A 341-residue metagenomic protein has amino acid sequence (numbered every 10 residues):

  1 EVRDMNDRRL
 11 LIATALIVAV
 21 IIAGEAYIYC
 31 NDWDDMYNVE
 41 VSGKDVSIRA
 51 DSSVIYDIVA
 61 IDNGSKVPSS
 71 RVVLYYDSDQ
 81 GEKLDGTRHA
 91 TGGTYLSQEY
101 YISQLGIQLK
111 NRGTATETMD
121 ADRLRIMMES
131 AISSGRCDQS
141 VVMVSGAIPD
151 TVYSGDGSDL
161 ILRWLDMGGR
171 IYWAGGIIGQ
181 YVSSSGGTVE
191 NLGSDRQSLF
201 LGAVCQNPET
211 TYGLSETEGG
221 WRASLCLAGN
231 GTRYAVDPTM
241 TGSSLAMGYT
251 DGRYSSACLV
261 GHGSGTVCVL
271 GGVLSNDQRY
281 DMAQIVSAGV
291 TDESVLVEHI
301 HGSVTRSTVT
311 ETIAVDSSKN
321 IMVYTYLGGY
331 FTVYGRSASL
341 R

Functional and structural regions predicted by a protein language model:
E1-M36, I58, M143, V323: Secretory targeting signatures
T14, Y29-W33, K66-V141: Aromatic-Pro/Gly-enriched surface loop or interdomain linker that acts as a lid/target-recognition segment
V41, R49-S53, V304-T308, D316-S318: Solvent-exposed, conformationally flexible loop/turn segments
V73-Y75, T118, S140-S145, R170-A174 (+2 more regions): Structural recognition of the beta-strand scaffold that forms the well-ordered cores of secreted hydrolase catalytic
S78-K83, R123-L124, A147-T151, I171 (+2 more regions): Solvent-exposed loop/turn segments at secondary-structure junctions within structured extracellular/periplasmic domains
G81-Q98, E129-G135, T151, G155 (+3 more regions): Surface-exposed intrinsically disordered loops and tails
I148-T232, V236, T241-S243: A glycine-rich, often tryptophan-bearing local segment used as a flexible ligand/cofactor-contacting loop or short
G202-I285, E293-S294: Catalytic beta-strand/loop cores that center a nucleophilic Ser/Cys/Thr and support acyl-enzyme chemistry
